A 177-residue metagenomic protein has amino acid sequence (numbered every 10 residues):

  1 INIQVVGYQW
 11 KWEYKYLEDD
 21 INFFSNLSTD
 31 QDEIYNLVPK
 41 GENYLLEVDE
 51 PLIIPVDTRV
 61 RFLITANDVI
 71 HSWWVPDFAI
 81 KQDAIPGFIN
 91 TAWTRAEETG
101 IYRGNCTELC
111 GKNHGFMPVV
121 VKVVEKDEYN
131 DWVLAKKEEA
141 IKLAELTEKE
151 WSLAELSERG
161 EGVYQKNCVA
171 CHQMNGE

Functional and structural regions predicted by a protein language model:
I1-V169, M174-E177: Non-transmembrane, membrane-proximal soluble domains of secreted or membrane proteins
